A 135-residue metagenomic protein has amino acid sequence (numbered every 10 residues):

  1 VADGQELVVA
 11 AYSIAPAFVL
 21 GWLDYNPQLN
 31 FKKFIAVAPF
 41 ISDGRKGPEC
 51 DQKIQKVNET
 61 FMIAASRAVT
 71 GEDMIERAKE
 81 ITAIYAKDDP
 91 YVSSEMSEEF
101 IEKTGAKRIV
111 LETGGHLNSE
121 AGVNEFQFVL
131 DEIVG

Functional and structural regions predicted by a protein language model:
A2-Y12: Alpha/beta-hydrolase fold nucleophile elbow
V8, K33-I35: Residue in the alpha/beta-hydrolase core beta-strand immediately N-terminal to the catalytic nucleophile
A10-L20: Gly/Ala-rich beta-loop-alpha elbow adjacent to hydrolase catalytic centers
I35-G44: Active-site nucleophile loop of the alpha/beta-hydrolase fold
P48-E49, K53-D73: Active-site nucleophile elbow and catalytic-triad environment of alpha/beta-hydrolase enzymes
R77-A78, A83-Y85, D89: Short beta-strand/loop motif that positions the catalytic acidic residue of the alpha/beta-hydrolase fold
P90-M96: Conserved alpha/beta-hydrolase "acid-adjacent" motif
G114-E125: Catalytic histidine-centered segment of alpha/beta-hydrolase-like enzymes
